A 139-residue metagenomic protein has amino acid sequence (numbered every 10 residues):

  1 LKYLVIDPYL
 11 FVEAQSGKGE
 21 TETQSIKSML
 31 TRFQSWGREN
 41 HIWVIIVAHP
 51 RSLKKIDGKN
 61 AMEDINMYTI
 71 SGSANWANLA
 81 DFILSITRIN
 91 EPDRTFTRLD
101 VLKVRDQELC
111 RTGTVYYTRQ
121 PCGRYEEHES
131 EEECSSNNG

Functional and structural regions predicted by a protein language model:
L1-D100: P-loop NTPase motor core
F82, R88-G139: Conserved P-loop NTPase
